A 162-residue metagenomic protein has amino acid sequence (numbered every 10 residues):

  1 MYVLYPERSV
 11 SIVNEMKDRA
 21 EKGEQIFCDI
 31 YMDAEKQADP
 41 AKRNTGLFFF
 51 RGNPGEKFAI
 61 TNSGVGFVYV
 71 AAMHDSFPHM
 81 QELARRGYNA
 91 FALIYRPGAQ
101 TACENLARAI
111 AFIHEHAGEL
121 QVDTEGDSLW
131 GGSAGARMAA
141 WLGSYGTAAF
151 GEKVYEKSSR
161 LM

Functional and structural regions predicted by a protein language model:
M1-P54, R85, A99, C103: N-terminal cap/lid segment of alpha/beta-hydrolase-fold proteins
E56-G66: Short beta-strand element of the alpha/beta-hydrolase
F58, A84-I94: A fold-wide structural signal in alpha/beta-hydrolase
N62-G64, L93-R96, W130-S133, L142-G143: Active-site-proximal beta-strand/loop segments in catalytic clefts of secreted hydrolases
V68, A99, A136: Flexible, glycine-rich phosphate/dinucleotide-binding loops and adjacent beta-alpha linkers at cofactor/substrate
A71-D75, F91-T124: Catalytic nucleophile-loop/oxyanion-hole region of alpha/beta-hydrolase and closely related hydrolase-like folds
R108-M162: Primarily recognizes the serine-hydrolase "nucleophile elbow" in alpha/beta-hydrolase and SGNH/GDSL folds
